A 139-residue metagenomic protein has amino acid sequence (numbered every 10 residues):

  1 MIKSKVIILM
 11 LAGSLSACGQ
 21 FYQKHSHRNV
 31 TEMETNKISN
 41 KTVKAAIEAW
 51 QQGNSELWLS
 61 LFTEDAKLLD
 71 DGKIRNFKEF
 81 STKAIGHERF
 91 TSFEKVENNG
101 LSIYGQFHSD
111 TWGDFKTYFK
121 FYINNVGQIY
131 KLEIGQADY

Functional and structural regions predicted by a protein language model:
M1-I7: Bacterial N-terminal signal peptides that target proteins for export
I8-S16: Bacterial N-terminal signal peptides
C18-Q52, S60: Short, low-complexity N-terminal intrinsically disordered segments enriched in polar/charged residues
K44, E48, S55, L59-I74: Short, solvent-exposed secondary-structure junction/capping segments
F62, F107-S109, Q136: Short beta-strand segments enriched in hydrophobic/aromatic residues within well-folded beta-rich domains
K78-Y122: Surface-exposed, charged secondary-structure patches
D114-Y139: Short beta-strand edge/turn micro-motifs at domain boundaries
